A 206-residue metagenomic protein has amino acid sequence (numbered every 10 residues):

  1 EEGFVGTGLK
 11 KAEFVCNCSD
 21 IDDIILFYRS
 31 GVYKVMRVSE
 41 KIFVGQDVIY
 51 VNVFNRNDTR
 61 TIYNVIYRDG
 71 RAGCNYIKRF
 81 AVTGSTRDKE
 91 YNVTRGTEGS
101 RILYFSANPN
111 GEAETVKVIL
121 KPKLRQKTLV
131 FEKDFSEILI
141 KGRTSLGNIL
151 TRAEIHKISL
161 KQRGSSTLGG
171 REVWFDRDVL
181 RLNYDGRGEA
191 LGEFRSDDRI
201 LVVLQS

Functional and structural regions predicted by a protein language model:
E1-S206: C-terminal interaction appendages of subunits in large macromolecular complexes
